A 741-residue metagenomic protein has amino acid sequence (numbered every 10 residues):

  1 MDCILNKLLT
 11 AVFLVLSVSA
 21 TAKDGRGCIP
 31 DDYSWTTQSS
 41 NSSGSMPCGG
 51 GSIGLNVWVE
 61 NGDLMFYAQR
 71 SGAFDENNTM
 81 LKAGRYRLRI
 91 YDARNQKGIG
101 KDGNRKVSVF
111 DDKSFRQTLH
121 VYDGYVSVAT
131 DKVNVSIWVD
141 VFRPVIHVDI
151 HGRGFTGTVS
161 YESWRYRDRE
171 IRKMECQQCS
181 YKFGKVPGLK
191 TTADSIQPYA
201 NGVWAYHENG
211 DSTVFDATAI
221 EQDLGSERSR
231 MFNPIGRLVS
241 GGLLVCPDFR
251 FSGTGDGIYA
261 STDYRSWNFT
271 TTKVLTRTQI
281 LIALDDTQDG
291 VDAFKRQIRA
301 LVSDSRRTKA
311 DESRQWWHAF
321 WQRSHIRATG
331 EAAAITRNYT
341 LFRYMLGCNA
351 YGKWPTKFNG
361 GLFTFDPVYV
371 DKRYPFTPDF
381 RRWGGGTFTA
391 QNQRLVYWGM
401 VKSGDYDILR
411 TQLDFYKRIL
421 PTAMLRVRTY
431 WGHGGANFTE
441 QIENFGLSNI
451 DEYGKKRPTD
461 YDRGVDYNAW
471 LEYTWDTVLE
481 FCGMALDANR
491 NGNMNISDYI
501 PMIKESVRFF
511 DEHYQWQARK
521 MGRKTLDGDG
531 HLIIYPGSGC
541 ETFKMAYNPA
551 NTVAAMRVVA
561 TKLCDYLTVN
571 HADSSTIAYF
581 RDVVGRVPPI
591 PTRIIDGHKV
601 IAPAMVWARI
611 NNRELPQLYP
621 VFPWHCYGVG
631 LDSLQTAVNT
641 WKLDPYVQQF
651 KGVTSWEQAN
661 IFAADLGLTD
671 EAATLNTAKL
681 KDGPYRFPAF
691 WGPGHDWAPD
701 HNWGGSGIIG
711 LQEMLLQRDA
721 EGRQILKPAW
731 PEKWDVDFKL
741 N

Functional and structural regions predicted by a protein language model:
D2-A11: Sec-dependent signal peptide recognition, specifically the positively charged N-region followed immediately by
A11-T21: Hydrophobic h-region of N-terminal signal peptides that target proteins for export in Gram-negative bacteria
K23-G27, D32, I326-Y374, L425-Y461: Low-complexity, Ser/Thr/Pro/Gly-enriched N-terminal "stalk/linker" regions
K23-I335, Y339-T340: Beta-sandwich/jelly-roll carbohydrate-recognition scaffolds of carbohydrate-active enzymes
R89-D112, R116, Y122, H701-L740: Catalytic cores of secreted or luminal carbohydrate-active enzymes
F358, F363-G386, A436-I500, D511-D582: The feature captures the catalytic groove of carbohydrate-active enzymes
T389-V396, V401-L425, H433-E440, A469-N489 (+2 more regions): Active-site core of glycosidic bond-cleaving carbohydrate-active enzymes
P536-N548, F687-P699, K733-W734: Short beta-alpha connecting loops at secondary-structure transitions that line or flank enzyme active sites
